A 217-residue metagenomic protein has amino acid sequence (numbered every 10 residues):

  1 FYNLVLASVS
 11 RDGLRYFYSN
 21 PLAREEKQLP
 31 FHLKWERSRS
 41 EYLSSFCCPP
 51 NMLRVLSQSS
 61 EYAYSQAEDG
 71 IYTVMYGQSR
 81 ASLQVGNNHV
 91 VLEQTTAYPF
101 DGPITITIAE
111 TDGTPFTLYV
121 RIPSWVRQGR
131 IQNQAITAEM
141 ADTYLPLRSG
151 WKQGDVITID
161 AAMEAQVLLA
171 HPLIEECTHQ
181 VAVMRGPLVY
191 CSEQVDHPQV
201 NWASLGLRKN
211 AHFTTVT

Functional and structural regions predicted by a protein language model:
F1-T107, M140, S149, V156-T217: C-terminal beta-rich recognition modules with glycine/proline-rich loops and embedded aromatic residues
D112, K152-Q153: Surface-exposed loops/turns
G113-N133: Beta-strand-rich binding/interaction modules
I122-S124, M140, W151: A generic beta-sheet turn/junction motif
A135-A141: Short beta-strand segments within Ig-like beta-sandwich modules, predominantly Fibronectin type-III
Y144-P146: Short, surface-exposed beta-strand/beta-hairpin micro-motifs centered on an aromatic residue
